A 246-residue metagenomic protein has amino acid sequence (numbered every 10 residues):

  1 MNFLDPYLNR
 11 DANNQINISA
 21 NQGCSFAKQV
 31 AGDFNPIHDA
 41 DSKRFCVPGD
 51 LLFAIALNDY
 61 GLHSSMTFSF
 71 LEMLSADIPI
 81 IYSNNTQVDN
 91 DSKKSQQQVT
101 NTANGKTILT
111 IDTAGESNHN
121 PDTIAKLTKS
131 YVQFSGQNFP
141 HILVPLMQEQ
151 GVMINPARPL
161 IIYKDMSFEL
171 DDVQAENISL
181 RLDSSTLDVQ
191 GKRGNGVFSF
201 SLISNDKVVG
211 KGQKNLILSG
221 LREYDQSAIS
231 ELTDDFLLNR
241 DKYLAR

Functional and structural regions predicted by a protein language model:
M1-K28, E72-L74, N85-S179, L187-R246: HotDog/MaoC-like acyl-thioester-processing domains
N2-S65: N-terminal ordered "arm"
V47-N90: Extended, compositionally biased flexible segments
L182: Active-site bordering "gate/hinge" segments that shape substrate access to catalytic or cofactor-binding pockets
